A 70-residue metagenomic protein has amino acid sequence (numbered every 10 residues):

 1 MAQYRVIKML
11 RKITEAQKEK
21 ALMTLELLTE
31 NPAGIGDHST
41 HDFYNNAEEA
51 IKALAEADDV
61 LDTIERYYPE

Functional and structural regions predicted by a protein language model:
A2-E70: Extended, charge-rich alpha-helical interface modules
